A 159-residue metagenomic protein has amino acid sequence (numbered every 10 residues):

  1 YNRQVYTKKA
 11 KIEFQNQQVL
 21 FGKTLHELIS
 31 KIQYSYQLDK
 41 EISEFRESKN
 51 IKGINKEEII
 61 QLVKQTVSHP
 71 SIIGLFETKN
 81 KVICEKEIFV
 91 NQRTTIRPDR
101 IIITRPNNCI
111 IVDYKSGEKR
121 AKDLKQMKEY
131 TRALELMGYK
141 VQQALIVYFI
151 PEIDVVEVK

Functional and structural regions predicted by a protein language model:
Y1-R105, K122-L124: Nuclease catalytic cores
Q92-K159: Mg2+/Mn2+-dependent nuclease catalytic core
